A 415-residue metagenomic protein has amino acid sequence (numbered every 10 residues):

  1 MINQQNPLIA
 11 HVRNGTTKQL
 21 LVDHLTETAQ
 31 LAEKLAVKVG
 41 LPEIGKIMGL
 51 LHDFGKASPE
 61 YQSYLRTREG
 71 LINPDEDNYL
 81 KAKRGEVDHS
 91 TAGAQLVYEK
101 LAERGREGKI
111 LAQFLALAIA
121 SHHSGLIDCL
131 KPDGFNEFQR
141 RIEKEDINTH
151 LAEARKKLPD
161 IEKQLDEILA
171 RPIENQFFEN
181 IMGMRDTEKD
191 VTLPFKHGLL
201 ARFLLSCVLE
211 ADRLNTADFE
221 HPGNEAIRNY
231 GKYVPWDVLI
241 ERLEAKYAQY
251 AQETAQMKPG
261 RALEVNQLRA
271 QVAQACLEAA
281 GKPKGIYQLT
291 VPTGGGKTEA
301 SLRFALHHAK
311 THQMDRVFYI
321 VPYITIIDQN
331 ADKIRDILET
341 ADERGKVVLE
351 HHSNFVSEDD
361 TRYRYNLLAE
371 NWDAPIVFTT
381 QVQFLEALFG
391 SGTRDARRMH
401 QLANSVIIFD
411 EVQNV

Functional and structural regions predicted by a protein language model:
M1-Y250: Accessory nucleic-acid engagement/destabilization modules that flank
H24, E43, Y250-T290: Conserved pre-motif I regulatory segment
P42-E43, G281, N366, E370-A374 (+1 more regions): Short basic/glycine-enriched coil/helix segment immediately N-terminal to the Walker B
K282-Q288, D315-R316, D373-A374: Pre-Walker A (Motif I) flank of P-loop NTPase domains
P283-H308: Walker A/P-loop
Q313-E339, S353-F355: Conserved Walker A/P-loop ATP-binding site and its immediately adjacent core in helicase/helicase-like ATPase domains
E339-F389: Inter-Walker segment of RecA-like/P-loop motor cores
Q381-L385, D395-V415: SF2 helicase catalytic motif II
